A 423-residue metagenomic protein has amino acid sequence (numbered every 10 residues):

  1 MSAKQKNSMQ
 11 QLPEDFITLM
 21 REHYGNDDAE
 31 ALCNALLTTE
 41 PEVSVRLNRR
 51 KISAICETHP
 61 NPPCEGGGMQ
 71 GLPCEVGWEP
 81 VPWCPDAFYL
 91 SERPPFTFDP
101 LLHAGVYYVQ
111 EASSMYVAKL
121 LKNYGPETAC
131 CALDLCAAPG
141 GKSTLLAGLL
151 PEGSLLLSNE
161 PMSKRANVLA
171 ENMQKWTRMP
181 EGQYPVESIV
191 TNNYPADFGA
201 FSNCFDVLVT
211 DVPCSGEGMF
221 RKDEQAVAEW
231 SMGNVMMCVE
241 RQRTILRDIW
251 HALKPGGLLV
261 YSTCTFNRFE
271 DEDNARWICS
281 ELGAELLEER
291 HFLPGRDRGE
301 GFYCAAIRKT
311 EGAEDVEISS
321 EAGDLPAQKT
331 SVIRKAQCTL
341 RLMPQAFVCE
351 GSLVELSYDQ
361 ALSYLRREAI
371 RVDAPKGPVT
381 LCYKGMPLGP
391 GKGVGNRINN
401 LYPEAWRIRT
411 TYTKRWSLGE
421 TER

Functional and structural regions predicted by a protein language model:
M1-R423: S-adenosylmethionine
